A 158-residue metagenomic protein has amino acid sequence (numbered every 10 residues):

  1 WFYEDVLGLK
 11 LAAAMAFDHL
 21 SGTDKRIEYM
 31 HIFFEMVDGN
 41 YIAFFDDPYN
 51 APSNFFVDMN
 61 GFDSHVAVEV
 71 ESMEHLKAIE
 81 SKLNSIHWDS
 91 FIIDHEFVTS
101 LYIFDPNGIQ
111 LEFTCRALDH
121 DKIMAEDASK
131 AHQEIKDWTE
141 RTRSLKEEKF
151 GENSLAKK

Functional and structural regions predicted by a protein language model:
W1-Y41: Core segments of cupin and vicinal oxygen chelate
K10-A13, E74, I86: Ligand-binding pocket scaffold of soluble enzyme catalytic domains
A16, D47-Y49, E71: Histidine- and/or cysteine-centered catalytic micro-motif in compact active-site loops
H19, Y49, A117-H120: A short acidic/small-residue loop/turn micro-motif
F33-V37, N54-K82, T99-F104, I109: Vicinal oxygen chelate
Y41-F44, E112-F113: Short glycine-/small-residue motifs
S53-V57, K122-A125: A short, polar/proline- and glycine-enriched secondary-structure boundary/capping micro-motif
E80-K158: Vicinal oxygen chelate
